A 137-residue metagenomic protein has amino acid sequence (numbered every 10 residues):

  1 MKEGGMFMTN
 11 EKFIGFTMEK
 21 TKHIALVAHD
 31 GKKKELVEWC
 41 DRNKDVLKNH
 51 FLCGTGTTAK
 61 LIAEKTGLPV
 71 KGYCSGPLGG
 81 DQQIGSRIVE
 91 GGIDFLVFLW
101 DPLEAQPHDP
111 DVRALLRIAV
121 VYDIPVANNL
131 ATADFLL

Functional and structural regions predicted by a protein language model:
M1-F7: Short, Lys/Arg-enriched N-terminal segments with co-localized hydrophobic residues within the first ~10-30 amino acids
H23-I24, D45-L52, Y122-I124: Short active-site oxyanion
N49-T58, I62: Short internal beta-strands
L52, L116-L136: Short, acidic/small-residue loops that bind anionic groups at enzyme active sites
L52-T55, G72-C74, F98, V126-L130: General beta-strand structural signal in soluble alpha/beta enzymes
L61-R87: Active-site rim loops that border cofactor/substrate pockets in soluble metabolic enzymes
L78-R117: Mid-chain, well-packed structural core segment of small domains
